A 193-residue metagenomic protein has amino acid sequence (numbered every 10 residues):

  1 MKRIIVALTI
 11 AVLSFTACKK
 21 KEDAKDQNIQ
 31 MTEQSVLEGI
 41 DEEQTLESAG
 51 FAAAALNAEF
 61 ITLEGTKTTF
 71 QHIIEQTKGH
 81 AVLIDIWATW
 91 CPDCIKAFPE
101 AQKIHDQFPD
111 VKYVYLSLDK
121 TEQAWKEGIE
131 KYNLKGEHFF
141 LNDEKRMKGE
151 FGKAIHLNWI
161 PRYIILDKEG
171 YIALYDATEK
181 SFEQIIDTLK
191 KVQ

Functional and structural regions predicted by a protein language model:
K2-A7: Sec-dependent signal peptide recognition, specifically the positively charged N-region followed immediately by
T9-A17: Hydrophobic h-region of N-terminal signal peptides that target proteins for export in Gram-negative bacteria
C18-K21, P92: Bacterial signal peptide processing site
E22-E64, E75-G79, E127-E130: N-proximal helix/coil linker or "cap" segments that precede and/or mark the start of modular domains
A54, D106-R146: Conserved segment of the thioredoxin-like fold in thiol-based oxidoreductases
H80-V82, I86-W90, W159: Short pre-active-site segment immediately N-terminal to redox-active cysteine/selenocysteine motifs in thiol-based
I86-K103: Conserved redox-active cysteine motifs that mediate thiol-disulfide chemistry, especially di-cysteine Cys-X(1-2)-Cys
L134, D143-K190: Thiol/disulfide oxidoreductase modules built on the thioredoxin-like
